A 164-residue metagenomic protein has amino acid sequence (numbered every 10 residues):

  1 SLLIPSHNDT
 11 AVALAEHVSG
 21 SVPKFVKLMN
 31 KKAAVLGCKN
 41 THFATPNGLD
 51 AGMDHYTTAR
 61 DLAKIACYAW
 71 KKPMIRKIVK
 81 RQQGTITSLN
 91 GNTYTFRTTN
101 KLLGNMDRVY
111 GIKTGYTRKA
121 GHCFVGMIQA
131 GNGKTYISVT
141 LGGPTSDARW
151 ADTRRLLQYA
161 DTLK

Functional and structural regions predicted by a protein language model:
S1-I4, K27: Signal peptide-directed extracytoplasmic domains
I4-E16, H42-A44: Substrate-binding clefts and substrate-entry loops adjacent to catalytic sites of polymer-processing enzymes acting on
S21-K164: Penicillin-recognizing serine hydrolase domain
